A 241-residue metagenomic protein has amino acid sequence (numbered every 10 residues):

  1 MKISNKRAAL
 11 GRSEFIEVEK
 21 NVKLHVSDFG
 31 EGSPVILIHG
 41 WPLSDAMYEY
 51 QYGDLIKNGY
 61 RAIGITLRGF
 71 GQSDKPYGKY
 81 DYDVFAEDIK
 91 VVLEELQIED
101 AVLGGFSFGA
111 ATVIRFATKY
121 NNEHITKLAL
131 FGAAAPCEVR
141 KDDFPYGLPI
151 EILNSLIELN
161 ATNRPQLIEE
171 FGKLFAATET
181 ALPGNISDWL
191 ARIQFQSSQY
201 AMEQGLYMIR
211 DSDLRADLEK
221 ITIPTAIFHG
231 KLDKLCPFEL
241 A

Functional and structural regions predicted by a protein language model:
V18-G78, V92, L235: Conserved HGGG/HGGXW glycine-rich cap/lid loop of the alpha/beta-hydrolase fold
D83-A101: Conserved acidic catalytic loop of the alpha/beta-hydrolase fold
L103-G105, F131: Short beta-strand immediately N-terminal to the catalytic nucleophile in serine-hydrolase-like folds
G105, G109, V113: Gly/Ala-rich beta-loop-alpha elbow adjacent to hydrolase catalytic centers
I114-T162: Flexible "cap/lid" loop of the alpha/beta hydrolase fold
V139, D143-L148, E158-E219: Conserved alpha/beta-hydrolase catalytic His-Asp/Glu region
I221, I227-H229, D233: Short beta-strand/loop motif that positions the catalytic acidic residue of the alpha/beta-hydrolase fold
K234-L240: Conserved alpha/beta-hydrolase "acid-adjacent" motif
